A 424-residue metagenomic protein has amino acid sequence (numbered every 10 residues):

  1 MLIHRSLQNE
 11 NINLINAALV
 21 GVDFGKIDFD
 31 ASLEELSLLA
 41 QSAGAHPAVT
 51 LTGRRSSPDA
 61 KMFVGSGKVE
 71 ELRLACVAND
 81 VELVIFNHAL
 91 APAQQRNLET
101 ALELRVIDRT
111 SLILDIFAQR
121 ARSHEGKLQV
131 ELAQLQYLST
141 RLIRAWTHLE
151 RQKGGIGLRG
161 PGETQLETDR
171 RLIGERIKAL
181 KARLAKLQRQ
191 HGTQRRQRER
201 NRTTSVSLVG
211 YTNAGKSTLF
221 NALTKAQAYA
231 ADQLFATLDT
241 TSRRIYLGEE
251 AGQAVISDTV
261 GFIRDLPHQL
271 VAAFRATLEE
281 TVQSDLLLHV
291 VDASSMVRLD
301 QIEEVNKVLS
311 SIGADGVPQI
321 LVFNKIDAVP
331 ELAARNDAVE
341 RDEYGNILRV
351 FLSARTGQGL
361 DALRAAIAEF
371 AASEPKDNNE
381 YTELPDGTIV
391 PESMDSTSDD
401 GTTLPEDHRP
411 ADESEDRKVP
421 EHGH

Functional and structural regions predicted by a protein language model:
M1-A18, V22-D23, S37, T140-A214 (+3 more regions): C-terminal-of-GTPase-core extension/linker across diverse P-loop GTPases
M1-L114: N-terminal accessory targeting/assembly segments
N11-I12, C76-A78, I245-E250, A254-V255 (+4 more regions): Conserved catalytic network of the ASCE P-loop NTPase/AAA+ motor domain
D23-I27, R55-S57, A89-P92, S111-L114 (+4 more regions): Conserved nucleotide-binding/hydrolysis micro-motifs of P-loop NTPases
F24-D28, S57-M62, R120-H124, Q165 (+3 more regions): Flexible beta-alpha connector loops of hexameric P-loop NTPases
S111-V130: Short alpha-helix plus adjacent loop in nuclease-associated cores
N201, T224-G252, H268-A273, K307: Switch I (effector-binding) loop of TRAFAC-class P-loop GTPase G-domains
L270-S295, S311: Inter-motif core of Ras-like GTPase G domains
